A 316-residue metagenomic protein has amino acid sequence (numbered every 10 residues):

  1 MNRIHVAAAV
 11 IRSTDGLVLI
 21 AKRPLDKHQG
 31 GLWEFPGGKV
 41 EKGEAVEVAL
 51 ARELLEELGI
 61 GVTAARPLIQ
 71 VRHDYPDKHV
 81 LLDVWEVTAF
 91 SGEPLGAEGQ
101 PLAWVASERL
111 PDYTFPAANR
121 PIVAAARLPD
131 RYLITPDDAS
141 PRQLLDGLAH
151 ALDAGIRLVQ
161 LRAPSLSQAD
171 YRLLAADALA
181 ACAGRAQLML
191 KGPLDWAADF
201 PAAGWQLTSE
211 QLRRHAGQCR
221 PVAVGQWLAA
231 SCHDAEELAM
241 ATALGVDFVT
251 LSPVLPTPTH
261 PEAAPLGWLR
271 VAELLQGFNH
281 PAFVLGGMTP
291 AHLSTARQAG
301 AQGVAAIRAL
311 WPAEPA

Functional and structural regions predicted by a protein language model:
M1-V18, Q70: Conserved N-terminal beta-strand and adjoining loop/helix that marks the start of the Nudix/MutT-like hydrolase domain
L17-E57, I69, Q187: Conserved Nudix-box catalytic region and its N-terminal flanking loop in Nudix hydrolases and closely related
V71-E93: Active-site-adjacent beta-strand/loop module that shapes the phosphate/pyrophosphate-binding cleft
V84-T88, P94-R127: NUDIX/MutT-family hydrolases
L128-Q143, W227-C232: Active-site mouth loops of central-metabolism enzymes
L133, A151, V159, A197 (+5 more regions): Conserved, mostly hydrophobic/aromatic
R172-G192, S209, G217-D234, A263-G287: Alpha-helix-loop-beta-strand connector modules within alpha/beta enzyme cores
S209-Q218, F248-E262, G287-A316: Glycine-rich phosphate-binding active-site loops on the catalytic face of alpha/beta enzymes
